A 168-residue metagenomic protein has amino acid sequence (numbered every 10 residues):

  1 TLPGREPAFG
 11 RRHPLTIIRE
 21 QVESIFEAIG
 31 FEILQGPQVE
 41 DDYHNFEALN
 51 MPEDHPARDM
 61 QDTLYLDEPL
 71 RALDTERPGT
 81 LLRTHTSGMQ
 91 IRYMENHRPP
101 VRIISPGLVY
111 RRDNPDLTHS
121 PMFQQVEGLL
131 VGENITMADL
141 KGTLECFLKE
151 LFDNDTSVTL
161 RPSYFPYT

Functional and structural regions predicted by a protein language model:
T1-T168: TRNA-recognition modules of translation machinery and tRNA-sensing kinases, especially anticodon-binding
